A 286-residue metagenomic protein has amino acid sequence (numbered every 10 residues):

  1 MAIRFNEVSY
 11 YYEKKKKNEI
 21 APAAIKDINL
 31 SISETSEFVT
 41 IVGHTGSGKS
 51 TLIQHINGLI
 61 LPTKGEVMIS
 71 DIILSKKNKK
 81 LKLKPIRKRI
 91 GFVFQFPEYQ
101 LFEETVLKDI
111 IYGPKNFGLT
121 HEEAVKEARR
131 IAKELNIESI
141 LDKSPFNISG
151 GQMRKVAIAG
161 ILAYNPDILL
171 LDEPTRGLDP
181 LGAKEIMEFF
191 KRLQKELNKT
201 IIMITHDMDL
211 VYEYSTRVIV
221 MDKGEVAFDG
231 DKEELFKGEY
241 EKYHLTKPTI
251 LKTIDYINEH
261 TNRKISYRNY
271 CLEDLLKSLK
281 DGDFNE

Functional and structural regions predicted by a protein language model:
N57: Helix-to-loop junction immediately C-terminal to a conserved catalytic motif
G65-K76, I86: Conserved ABC transporter NBD signature motif
E122-I140: Conserved ABC ATPase "signature" region
S144-I148, Q152: Conserved ABC ATPase signature
L169-D172: Catalytic Walker B motif of ABC-type/P-loop ATPase nucleotide-binding domains
T205-H206: H-loop/switch region of ABC-family ATPase nucleotide-binding domains
E225-I250: Conserved beta-strand-loop-alpha-helix hinge in the C-terminal portion of ABC ATPase nucleotide-binding domains
